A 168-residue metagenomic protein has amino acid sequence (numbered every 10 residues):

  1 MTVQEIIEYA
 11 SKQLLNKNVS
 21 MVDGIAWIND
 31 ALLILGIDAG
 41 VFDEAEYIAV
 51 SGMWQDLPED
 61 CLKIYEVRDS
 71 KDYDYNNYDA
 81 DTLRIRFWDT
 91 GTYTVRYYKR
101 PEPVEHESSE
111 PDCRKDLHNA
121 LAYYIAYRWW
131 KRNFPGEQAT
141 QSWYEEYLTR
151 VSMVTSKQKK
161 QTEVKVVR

Functional and structural regions predicted by a protein language model:
M1-R168: Glycine-enriched, solvent-exposed interface loops adjoining structured elements
